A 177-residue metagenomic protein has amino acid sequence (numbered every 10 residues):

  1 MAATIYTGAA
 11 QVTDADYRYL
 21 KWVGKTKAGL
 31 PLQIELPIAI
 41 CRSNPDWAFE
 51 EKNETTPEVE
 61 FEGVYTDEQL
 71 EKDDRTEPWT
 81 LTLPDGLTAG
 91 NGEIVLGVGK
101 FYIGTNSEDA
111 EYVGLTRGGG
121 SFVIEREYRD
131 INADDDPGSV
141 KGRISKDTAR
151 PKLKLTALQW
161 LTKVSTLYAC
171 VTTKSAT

Functional and structural regions predicted by a protein language model:
M1, L30-E58, Q69, T88-L167: Solvent-exposed edge beta-strands and adjacent loop segments that serve as assembly or binding interfaces
M1-E35, T172-T177: Short helix-loop boundary/capping segments
G24, G63-Y65, A157-Q159: Short, structured patches in soluble enzyme cores that scaffold and shape functional sites
P57-G90: Protruding loop/beta-arch "assembly-hinge" segments enriched in small, turn-prone residues
